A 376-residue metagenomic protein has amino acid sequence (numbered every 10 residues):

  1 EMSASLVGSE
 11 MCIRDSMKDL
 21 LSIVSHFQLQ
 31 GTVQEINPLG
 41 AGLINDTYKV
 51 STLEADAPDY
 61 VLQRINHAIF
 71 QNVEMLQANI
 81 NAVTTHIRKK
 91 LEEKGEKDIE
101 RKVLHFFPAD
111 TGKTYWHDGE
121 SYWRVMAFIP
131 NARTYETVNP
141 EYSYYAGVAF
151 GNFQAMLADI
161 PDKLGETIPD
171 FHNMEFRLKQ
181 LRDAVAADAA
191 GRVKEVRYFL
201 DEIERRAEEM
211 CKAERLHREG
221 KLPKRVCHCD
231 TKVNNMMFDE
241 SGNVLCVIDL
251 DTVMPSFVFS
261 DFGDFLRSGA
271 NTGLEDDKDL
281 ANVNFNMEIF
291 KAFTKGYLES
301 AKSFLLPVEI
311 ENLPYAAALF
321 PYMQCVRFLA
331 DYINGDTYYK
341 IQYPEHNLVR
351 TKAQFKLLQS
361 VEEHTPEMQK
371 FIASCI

Functional and structural regions predicted by a protein language model:
E1-D15: Single conserved hydrophobic/aromatic residue that forms the stacking wall/gate of nucleotide- or nucleobase-binding
M2, P58-V61, C246: Short beta-strand segments
G8, A57-P58, S121, L222-K224 (+1 more regions): Conserved catalytic motifs of the protein kinase core domain
R14-N37, I87: Juxta-kinase regulatory segment immediately upstream of eukaryotic protein kinase catalytic domains
E35-A186, V258, G269, L274-A281 (+5 more regions): Conserved ATP-binding subdomain of kinase catalytic cores across diverse folds
N37, A41, Q63-E74, I129-Y144 (+6 more regions): ATP-dependent phospho-/nucleotidyl transfer catalytic cores
Q71, D239-L305, Y338-N347: Active-site Asp-x-Gly
I289, F293-I376: Helix-rich C-lobe and terminal helical cap/extension of kinase-like folds
